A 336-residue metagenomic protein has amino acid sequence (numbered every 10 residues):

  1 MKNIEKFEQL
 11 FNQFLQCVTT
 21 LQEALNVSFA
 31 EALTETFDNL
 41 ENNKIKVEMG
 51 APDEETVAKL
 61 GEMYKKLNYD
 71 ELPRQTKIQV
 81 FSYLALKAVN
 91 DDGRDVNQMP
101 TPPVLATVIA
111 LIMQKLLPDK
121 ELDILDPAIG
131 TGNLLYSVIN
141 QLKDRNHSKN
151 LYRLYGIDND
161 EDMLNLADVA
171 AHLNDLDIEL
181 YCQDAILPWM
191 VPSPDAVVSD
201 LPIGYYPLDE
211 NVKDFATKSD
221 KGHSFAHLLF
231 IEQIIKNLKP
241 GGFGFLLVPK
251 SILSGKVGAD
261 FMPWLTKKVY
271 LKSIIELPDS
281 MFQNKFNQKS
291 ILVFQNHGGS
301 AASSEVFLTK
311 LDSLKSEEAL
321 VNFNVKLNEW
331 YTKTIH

Functional and structural regions predicted by a protein language model:
M1-V89: A short N-terminal interaction module
K87-Q98, L122: Short acidic, glycine/Ser/Thr-rich loop/turn "cap" segments at secondary-structure junctions
Q98, P102-S199, G204, K250: Conserved S-adenosyl-L-methionine
D200-F230, S251: Mobile active-site "lid"/loop adjacent to the S-adenosyl-L-methionine
P202-G204, S251-L253, M281, H297-G299: Conserved nucleotide-binding/hydrolysis micro-motifs of P-loop NTPases
V212, L238-G241, L292: C-terminal regulatory/effector modules of DNA-binding transcriptional regulators
H223-S280, N287: Conserved Class I SAM-dependent methyltransferase catalytic core
F286-H336: Flexible, glycine-/basic-rich loop-and-beta segments that form/coincide with the SAM-dependent methyltransferase
